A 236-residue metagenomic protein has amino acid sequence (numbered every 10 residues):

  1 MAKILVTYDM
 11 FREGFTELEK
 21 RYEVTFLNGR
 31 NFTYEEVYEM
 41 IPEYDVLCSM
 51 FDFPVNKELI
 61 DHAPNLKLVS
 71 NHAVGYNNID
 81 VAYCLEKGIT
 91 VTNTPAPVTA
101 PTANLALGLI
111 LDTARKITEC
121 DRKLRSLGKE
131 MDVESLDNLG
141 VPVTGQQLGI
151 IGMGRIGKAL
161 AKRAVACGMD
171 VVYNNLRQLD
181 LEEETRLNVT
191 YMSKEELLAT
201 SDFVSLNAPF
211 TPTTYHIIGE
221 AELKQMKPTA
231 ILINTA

Functional and structural regions predicted by a protein language model:
M1-T92, G219: An N-terminal-biased, well-structured beta-alpha scaffold segment characteristic of Rossmann-like dinucleotide-binding
F26-F32, M50-F51, S126-L136, E184-Y191 (+1 more regions): Short gly/ser/thr-rich secondary-structure transition/capping motifs
P42, V55-K57, Q178-A236: Rossmann-like adenosine-cofactor binding region
P95-Q147, A159, L176, L181: Phosphate-binding beta-alpha-beta segment of Rossmann-like dinucleotide-binding domains, i.e., the NAD(P)
G149-I151: Conserved N-terminal Rossmann-fold NAD(P)-binding element of oxidoreductases
I156: Hydrophobic/small residue at the entry helix of a nucleotide-binding pocket
A161, V165: Gly/Ala-rich phosphate-binding loop of Rossmann-like dinucleotide-binding domains, activating on the conserved
A166-E184: NAD(P)-binding Rossmann-fold cofactor-contacting core
